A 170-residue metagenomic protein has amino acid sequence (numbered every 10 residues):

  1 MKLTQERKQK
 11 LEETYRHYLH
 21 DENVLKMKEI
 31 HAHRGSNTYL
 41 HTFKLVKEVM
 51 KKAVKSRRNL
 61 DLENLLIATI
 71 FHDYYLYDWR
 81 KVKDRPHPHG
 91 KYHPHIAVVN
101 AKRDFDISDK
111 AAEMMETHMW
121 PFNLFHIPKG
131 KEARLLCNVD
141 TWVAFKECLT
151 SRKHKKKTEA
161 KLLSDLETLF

Functional and structural regions predicted by a protein language model:
M1-F170: Metal-dependent phosphohydrolase cores
